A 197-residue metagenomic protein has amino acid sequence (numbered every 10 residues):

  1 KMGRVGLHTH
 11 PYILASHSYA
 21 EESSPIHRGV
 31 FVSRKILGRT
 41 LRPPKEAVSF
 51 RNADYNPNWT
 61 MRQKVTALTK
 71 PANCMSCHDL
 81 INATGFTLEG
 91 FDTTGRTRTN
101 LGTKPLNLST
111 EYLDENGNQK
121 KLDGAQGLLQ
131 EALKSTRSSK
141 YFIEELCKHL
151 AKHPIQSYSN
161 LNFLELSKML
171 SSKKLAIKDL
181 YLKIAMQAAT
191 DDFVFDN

Functional and structural regions predicted by a protein language model:
K1-L150, Q156-N197: Active-site substrate-binding loop specific to GH73 endo-beta-N-acetylglucosaminidase modules in bacterial autolysins
